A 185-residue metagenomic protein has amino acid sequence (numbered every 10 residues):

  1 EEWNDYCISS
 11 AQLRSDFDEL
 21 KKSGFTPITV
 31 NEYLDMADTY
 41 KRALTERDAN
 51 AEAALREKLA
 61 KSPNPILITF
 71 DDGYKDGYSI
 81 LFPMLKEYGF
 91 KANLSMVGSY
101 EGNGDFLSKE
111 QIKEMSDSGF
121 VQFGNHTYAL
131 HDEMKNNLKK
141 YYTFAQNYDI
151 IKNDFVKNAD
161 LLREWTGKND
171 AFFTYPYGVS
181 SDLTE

Functional and structural regions predicted by a protein language model:
E1-N4, M36-Y40, L44, P63-I66 (+3 more regions): Metal-dependent polysaccharide deacetylase catalytic core of the NodB/CE4 family, i.e., the active-site-bearing domain
E1-P65: N-terminal pre-catalytic segment of deacetylase/amide-hydrolase enzymes
D71-G73: Noncatalytic alpha-helical scaffolds and linker/capping helices
T184-E185: Catalytic and substrate-binding regions of cell-wall glycan-acting enzymes that process beta-1,4-linked
